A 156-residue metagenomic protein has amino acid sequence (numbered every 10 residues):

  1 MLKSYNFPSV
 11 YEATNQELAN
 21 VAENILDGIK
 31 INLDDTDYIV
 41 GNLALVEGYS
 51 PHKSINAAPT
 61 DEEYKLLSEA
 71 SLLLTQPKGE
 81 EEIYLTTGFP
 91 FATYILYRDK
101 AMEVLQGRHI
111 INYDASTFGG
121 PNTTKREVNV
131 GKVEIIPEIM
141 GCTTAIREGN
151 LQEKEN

Functional and structural regions predicted by a protein language model:
L2-E155: Nucleotide/phosphate-binding catalytic cleft detector across ATP-hydrolyzing and phosphate-transferring enzymes
